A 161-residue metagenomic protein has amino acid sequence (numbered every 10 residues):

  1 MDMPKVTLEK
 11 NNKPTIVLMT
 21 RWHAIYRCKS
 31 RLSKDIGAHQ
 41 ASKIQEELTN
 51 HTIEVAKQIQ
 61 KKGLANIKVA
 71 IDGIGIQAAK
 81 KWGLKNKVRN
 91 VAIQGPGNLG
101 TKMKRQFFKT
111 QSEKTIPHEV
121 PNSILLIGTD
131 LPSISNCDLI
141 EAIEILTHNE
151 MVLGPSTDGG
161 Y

Functional and structural regions predicted by a protein language model:
D2-L32: N-terminal nucleotide-binding beta1-loop-alpha1 segment
R31-Q40: Short glycine-enriched, charge-decorated loop/helix-capping segments at active-site entrances that position
Q45-G63: A short, N-terminal amphipathic alpha-helix
A65-G73: Short beta-strand/loop segment that forms part of the nucleotide-sugar
I74-K80: Short, charged/polar "capping" segments at the starts of alpha-helices and the immediately preceding loops
K80-N122: Short phosphate-binding loop-to-helix
S123-I127: Short aromatic-hydrophobic micro-motifs that form the base-stacking/packing surface for donor nucleotide recognition
P132-G159: Conserved donor-nucleotide/metal-binding helix-loop-beta segment in metal-dependent transferases, i.e., the alpha-helix
